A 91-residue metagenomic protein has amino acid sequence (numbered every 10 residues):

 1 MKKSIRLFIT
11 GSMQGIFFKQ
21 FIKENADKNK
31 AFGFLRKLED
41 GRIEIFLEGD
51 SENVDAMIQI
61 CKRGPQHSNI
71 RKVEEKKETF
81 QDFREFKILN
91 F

Functional and structural regions predicted by a protein language model:
M1-F91: Intrinsically disordered, low-complexity, mixed-charge
